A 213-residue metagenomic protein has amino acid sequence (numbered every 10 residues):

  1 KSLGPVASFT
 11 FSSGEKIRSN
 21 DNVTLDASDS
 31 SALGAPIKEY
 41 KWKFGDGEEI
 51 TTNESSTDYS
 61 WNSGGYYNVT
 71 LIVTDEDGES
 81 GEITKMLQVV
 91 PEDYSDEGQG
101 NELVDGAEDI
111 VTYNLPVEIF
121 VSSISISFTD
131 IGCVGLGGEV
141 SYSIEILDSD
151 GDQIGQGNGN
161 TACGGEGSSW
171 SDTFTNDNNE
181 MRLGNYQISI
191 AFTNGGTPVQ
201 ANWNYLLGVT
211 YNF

Functional and structural regions predicted by a protein language model:
K1-G137, I146, M181-I190, N202-W203 (+1 more regions): Extracellular/lumenal mature domains of secreted and surface-exposed proteins
I126, E139, G157-T161: P/S/T/G-enriched low-complexity
Y142-I144: A short beta-strand signature
D148-N212: Noncatalytic accessory or regulatory domains flanking protease catalytic cores in secreted, cell-surface, and selected
